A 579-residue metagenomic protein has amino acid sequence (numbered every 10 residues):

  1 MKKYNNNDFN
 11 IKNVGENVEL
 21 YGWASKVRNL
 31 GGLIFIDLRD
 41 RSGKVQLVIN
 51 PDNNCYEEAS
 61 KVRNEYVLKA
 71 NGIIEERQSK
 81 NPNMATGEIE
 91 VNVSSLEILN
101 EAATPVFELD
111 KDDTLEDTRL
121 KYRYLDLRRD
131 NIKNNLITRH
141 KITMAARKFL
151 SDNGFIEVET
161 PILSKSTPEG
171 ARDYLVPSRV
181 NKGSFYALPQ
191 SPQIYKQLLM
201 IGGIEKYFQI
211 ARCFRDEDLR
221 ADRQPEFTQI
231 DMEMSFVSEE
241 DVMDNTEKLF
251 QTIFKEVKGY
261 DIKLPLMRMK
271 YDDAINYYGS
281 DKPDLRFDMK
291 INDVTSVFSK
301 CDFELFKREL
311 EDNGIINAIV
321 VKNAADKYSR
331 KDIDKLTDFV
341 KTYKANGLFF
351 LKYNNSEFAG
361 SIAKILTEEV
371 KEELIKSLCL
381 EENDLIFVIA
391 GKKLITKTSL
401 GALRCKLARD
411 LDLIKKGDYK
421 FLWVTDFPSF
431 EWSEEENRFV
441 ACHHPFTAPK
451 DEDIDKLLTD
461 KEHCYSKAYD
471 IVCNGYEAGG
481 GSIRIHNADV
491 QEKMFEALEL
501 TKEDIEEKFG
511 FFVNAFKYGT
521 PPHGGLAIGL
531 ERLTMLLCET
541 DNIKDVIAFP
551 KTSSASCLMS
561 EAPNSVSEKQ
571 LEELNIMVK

Functional and structural regions predicted by a protein language model:
M1-K579: Class II aminoacyl-tRNA synthetase catalytic cores and aaRS-like
